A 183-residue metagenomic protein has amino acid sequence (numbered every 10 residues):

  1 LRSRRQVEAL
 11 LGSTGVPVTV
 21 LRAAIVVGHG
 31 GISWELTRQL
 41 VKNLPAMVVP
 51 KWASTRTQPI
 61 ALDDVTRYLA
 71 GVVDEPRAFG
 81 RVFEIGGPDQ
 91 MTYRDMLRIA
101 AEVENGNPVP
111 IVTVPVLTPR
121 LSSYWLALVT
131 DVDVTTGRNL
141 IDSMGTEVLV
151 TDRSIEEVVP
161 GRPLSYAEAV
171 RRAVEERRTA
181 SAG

Functional and structural regions predicted by a protein language model:
L1-N43: Glycine-/Pro-rich loop/turn segments that contact NAD(P) or position catalytic residues in Rossmann-like domains
R2, I32-S33, W52-D74, R81-E84: Substrate-positioning beta->alpha
S3, V7, S33-L36, V65 (+4 more regions): Internal, well-ordered alpha-helical segments in soluble enzyme and binding-protein domains
L21, T57-I60, M91, L164: A broad, structural micro-motif
M47-V49: Conserved catalytic core of the tyrosine transesterase superfamily
G71-N139, E147-G183: Mid/C-terminal beta-alpha module of Rossmann-like enzyme folds, strongest in SDR-family dehydrogenases/epimerases
